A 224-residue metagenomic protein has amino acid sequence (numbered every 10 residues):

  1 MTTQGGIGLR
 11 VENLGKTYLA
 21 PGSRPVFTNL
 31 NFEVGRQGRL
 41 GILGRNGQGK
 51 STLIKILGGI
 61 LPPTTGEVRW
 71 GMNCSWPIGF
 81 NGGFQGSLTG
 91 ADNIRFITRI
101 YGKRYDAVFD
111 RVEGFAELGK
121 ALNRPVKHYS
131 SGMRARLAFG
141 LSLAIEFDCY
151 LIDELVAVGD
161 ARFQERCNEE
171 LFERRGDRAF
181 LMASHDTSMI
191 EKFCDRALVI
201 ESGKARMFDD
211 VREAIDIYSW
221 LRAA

Functional and structural regions predicted by a protein language model:
M1-V11, G15-G41, T64: A short, flexible loop at the N-terminus of ABC-type nucleotide-binding domains that lies
T17, P21, N73, I78-A161 (+1 more regions): ABC-family P-loop ATPase nucleotide-binding domains
R36-G41, R45-R99: ABC ATPase nucleotide-binding domain signature region
Q164-G176: Helical segment within the ABC ATPase nucleotide-binding domain
D177-S184: Conserved H-loop
D186-K192: Conserved H-loop
K192-V199: Conserved catalytic segment of ABC-fold P-loop ATPases
K204-A224: Conserved beta-strand-loop-alpha-helix hinge in the C-terminal portion of ABC ATPase nucleotide-binding domains
